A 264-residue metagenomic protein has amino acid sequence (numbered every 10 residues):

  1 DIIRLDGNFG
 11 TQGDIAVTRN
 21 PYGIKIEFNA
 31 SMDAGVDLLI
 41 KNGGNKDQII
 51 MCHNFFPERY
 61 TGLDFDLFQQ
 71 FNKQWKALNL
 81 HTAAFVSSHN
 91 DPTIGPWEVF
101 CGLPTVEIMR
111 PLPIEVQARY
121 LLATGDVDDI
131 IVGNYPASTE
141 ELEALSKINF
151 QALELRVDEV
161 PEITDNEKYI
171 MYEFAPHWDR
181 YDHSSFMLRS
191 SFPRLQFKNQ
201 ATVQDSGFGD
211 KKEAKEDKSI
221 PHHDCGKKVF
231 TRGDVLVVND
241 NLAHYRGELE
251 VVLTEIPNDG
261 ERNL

Functional and structural regions predicted by a protein language model:
D1-I24, V36: An N-terminal, globular interaction/scaffold subdomain
D6, D158, V252-T254: A structural detector for beta-sheet-dominated domains
D6-F9, D37-G43, A83-S88, S190-F192 (+1 more regions): Short low-complexity stretches enriched in small and charged residues
Q12-I15, N42-G44, L63-N72, Y120-V132 (+1 more regions): Electropositive, surface-exposed helix/loop patches at the edges of structured domains that serve as adaptable
G13-V17, K25-I26, L121, V235 (+2 more regions): N-terminal, helix-rich and Lys/Arg-enriched segments in bacterial and organellar proteins
I15-T18, D47-I50, T93-E98, A214-D217 (+1 more regions): Generic detector of short, locally flexible boundary/turn motifs and exposed helical patches
E27-I163: Catalytic alpha/beta core domains of metabolic enzymes, predominantly
E162-L264: C-terminal functional modules
